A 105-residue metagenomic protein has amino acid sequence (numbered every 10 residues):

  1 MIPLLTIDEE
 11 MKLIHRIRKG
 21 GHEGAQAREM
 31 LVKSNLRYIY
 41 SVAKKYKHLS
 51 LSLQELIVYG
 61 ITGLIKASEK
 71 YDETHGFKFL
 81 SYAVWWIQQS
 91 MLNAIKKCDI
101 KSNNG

Functional and structural regions predicted by a protein language model:
M1-N104: Alpha-helical promoter-recognition and RNA polymerase-docking modules of transcription initiation factors, dominated by
